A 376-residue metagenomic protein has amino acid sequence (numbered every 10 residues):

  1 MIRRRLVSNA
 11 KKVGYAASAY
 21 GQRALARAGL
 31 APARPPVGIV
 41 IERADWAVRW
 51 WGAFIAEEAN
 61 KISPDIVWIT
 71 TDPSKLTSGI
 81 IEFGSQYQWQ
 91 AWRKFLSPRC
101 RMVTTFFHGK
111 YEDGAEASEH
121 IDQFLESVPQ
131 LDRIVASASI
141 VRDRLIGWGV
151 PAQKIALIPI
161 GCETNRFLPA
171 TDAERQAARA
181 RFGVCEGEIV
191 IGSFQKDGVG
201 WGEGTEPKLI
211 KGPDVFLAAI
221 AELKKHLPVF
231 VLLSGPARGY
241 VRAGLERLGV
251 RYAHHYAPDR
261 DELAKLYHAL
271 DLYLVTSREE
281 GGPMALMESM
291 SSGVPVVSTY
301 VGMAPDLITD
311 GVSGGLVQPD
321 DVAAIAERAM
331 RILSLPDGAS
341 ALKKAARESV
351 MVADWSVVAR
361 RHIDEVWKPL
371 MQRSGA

Functional and structural regions predicted by a protein language model:
D132-I146, P151-A173, V184, G192-K196: Donor nucleotide-sugar binding/catalytic pocket of nucleotide-sugar-dependent glycosyltransferases
A180-R181, E186-Y240: Conserved catalytic-core segment of nucleotide-activated headgroup transferases in glycan assembly
V229, G235, G239-A264: Nucleotide-activated donor-binding/catalytic signature segment of Leloir-type glycosyltransferases, i.e., the conserved
K265-L270: Short alpha-helical donor nucleotide-sugar binding micro-motif in glycosyltransferases
R278: Aromatic "clamp/platform" in nucleotide-sugar-dependent glycosyltransferases that forms part of the donor/acceptor
P295-S298, I308: Short hydrophobic beta-strand element within catalytic cores of glycosyltransferases and related nucleotide-activated
D310-G311, G315-V322, R331-P336: Conserved acidic donor-binding segment of nucleotide-sugar-dependent glycosyltransferases
D337-P369: A charged, aromatic-enriched C-terminal amphipathic alpha-helix characteristic of glycosyltransferases across folds
